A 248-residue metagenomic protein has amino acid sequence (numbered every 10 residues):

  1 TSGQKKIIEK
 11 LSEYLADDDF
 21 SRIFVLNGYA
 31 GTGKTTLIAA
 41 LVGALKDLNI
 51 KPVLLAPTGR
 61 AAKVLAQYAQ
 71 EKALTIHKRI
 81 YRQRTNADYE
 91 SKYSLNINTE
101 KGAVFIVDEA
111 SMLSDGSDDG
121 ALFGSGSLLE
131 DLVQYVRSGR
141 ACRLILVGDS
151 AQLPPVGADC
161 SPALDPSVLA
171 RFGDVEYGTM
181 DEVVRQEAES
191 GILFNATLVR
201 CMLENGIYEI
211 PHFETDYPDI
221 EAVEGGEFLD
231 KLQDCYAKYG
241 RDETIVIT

Functional and structural regions predicted by a protein language model:
I7, L11, D19, D131 (+2 more regions): Conserved helicase motor core of P-loop NTPases
D18-F24: Pre-Walker A (Motif I) flank of P-loop NTPase domains
A30: The conserved Walker
K34: Conserved lysine of the Walker
L37, L41: Hydrophobic positions on the alpha1 helix immediately C-terminal to the Walker A/P-loop
K51, K101-V104, G139-I145: Loop/turn-to-beta-strand initiation segments
V53-F105: Inter-Walker segment of RecA-like/P-loop motor cores
D108-A110, S150: Walker B catalytic acidic pair
